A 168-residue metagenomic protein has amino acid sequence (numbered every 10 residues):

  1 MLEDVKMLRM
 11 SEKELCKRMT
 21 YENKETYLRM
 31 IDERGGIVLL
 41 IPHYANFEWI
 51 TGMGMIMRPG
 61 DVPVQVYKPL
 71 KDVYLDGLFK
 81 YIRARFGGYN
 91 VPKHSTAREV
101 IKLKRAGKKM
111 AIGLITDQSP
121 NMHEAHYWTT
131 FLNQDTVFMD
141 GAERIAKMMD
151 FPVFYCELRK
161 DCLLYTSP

Functional and structural regions predicted by a protein language model:
M1-V5: Membrane-proximal soluble regions of multi-pass membrane proteins
M7-I37: A short, well-structured juxtamembrane/interface segment
K17-Y21, D72, K93-H94, D135-T136: A conditional alpha-helix N-cap/helix-loop micro-motif detector
Y27-L28, T51-M55, F79-K80, I101 (+1 more regions): Short amphipathic alpha-helical segments and helix-helix/interface helices
E33-H94, N121-T130: Catalytic core of membrane glycerolipid acyltransferases/transacylases, capturing the structured, soluble-facing
R98-D161: Membrane-associated lipid acylation/remodeling enzymes share a hydrophobic transmembrane-juxtamembrane segment
Y165-P168: Conserved small/polar residues in nucleotide/adenosyl-binding loops
